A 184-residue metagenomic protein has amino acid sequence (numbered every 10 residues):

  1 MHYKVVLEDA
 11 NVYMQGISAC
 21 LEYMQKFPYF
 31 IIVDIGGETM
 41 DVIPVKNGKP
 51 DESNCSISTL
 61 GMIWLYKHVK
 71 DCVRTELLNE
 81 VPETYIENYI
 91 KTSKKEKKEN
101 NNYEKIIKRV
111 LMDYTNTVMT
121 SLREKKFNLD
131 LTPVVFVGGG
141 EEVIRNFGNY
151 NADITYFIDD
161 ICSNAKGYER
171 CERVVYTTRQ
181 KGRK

Functional and structural regions predicted by a protein language model:
M1-F30, P50-I63, Y85, Y89-V134 (+1 more regions): Nucleotide/phosphate-binding catalytic cleft detector across ATP-hydrolyzing and phosphate-transferring enzymes
Y23-D51, V69: Gly/Thr-rich phosphate-binding beta-strand-loop-beta motif of the actin/hexokinase/Hsp70
P44-P82: Glycine/GP-enriched mid-protein hinge/lid loop-to-helix segment characteristic of carbohydrate kinases
